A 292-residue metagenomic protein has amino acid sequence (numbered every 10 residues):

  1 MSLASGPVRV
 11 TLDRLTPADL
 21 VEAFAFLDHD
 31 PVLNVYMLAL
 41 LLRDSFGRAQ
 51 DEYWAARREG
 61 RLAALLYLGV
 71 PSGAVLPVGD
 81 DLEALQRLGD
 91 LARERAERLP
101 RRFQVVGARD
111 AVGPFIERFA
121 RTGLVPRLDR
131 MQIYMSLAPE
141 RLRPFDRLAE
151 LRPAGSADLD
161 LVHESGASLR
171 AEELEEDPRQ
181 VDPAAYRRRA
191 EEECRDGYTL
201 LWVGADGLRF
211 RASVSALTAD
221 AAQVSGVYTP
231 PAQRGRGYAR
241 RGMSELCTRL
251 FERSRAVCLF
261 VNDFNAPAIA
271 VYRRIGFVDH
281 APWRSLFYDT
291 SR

Functional and structural regions predicted by a protein language model:
M1-Y36, L142-R179: Short amphipathic alpha-helix that is part of the acyltransferase structural core
V8-L15, A25, P31, A39-R98 (+2 more regions): Conserved donor-binding loop and adjoining core beta-sheet/short helix segment in diverse acyl/aminoacyl transferases
A39-R43, L68-P71, P178-V227: A conserved beta-strand-loop-helix scaffold within acyl/acetyltransferase catalytic domains
L62, G69-A149, L286: Acyl-donor-binding surface of acyltransferase catalytic domains
L82-E94, S225-P231, G235-F251, I269-R274: Conserved acetyl-CoA-binding loop-helix of GNAT-fold acetyltransferases
V106-V112, P231, L259-A270, L286-R292: Conserved beta-strand-loop-alpha-helix junction that forms the acyl-donor binding cleft
D110-L128, R240, D263-A281: Conserved active-site alpha-helix within GNAT-family acetyltransferase domains
L201-G204, V214-L217, R236-R249, A256 (+3 more regions): Recognition helices and adjacent regulatory flanks at domain boundaries
